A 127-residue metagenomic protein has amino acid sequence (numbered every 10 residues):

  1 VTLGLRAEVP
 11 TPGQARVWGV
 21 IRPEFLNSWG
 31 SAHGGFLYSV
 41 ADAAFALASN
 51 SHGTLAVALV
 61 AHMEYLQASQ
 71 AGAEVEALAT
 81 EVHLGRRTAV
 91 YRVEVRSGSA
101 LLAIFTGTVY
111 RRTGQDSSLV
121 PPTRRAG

Functional and structural regions predicted by a protein language model:
V1-L3, G13-A15, L55-A61, A73-V75 (+2 more regions): A generic structural signal for short beta-strands and their flanking turns/coil linkers
T2-A32: Catalytic strand-loop segment that frames the active site of acyl-thioester-processing enzymes
G4, G13, G30, G34-G35 (+3 more regions): Glycine-centered flexibility sites
W18-V20, L78, R92: Beta-strand residues in well-ordered beta-sheet regions across diverse protein folds
G19-I21, Y65, R111: Hydrophobic residues in beta-strands and at strand termini
W29-A46: Compact, glycine-rich, soluble single-domain proteins
A46-V75, E81: Hydrophobic beta-strand-centered segment that forms part of the acyl-chain substrate-binding groove
S69-A71, T80-G127: HotDog/MaoC-like acyl-thioester-processing domains
